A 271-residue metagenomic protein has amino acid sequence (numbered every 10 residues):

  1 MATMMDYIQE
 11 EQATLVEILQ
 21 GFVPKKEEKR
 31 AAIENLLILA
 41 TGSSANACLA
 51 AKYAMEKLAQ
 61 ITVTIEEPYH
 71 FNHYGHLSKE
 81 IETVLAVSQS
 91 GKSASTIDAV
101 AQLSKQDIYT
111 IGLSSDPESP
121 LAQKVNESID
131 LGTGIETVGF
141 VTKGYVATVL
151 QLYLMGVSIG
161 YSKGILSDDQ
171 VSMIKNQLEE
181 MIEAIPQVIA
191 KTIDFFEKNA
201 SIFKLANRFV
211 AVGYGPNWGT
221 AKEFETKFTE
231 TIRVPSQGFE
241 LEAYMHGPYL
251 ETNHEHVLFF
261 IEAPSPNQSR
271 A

Functional and structural regions predicted by a protein language model:
A2-N35, I129, I135, Y153 (+1 more regions): Active-site phosphate/pyrophosphate-binding segments
A31-E180, Y214, Y249, H254-A271: Glycine-rich phosphate-binding loops that contact phosphosugars or nucleotide phosphates
